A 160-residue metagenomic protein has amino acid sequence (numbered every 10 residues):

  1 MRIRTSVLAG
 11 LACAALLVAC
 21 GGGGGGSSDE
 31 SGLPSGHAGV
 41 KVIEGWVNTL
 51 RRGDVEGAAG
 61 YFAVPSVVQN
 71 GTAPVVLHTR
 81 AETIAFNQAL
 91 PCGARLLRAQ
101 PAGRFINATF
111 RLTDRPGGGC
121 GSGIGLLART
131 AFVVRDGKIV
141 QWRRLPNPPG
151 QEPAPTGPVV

Functional and structural regions predicted by a protein language model:
M1-A9: Bacterial N-terminal signal peptides that target proteins for export
L11, L16-R52, G60, P153: Short, low-complexity N-terminal intrinsically disordered segments enriched in polar/charged residues
E30, V140-V160: Low-complexity, intrinsically disordered terminal/linker segments enriched in charged and Gly/Pro repeats
V40, V55-A59, R80, I84: An amphipathic alpha-helix signature
G53-Q69: Short, well-ordered alpha-helical segments enriched in acidic and aromatic residues
F62, T72, Q100, L112-D114 (+1 more regions): A mature extracytoplasmic/lumenal domain signature
Q69, P101, V134-G137: Generic beta-strand structural signal
A81-G125, A131: Surface-exposed, charged secondary-structure patches
